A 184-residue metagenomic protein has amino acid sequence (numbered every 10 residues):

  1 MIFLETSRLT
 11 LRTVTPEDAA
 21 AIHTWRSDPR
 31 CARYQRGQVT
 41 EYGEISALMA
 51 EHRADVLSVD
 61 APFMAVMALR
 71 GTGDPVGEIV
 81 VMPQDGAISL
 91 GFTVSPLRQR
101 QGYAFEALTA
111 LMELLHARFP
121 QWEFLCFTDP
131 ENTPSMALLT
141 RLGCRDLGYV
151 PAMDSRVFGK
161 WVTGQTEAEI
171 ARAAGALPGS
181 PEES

Functional and structural regions predicted by a protein language model:
M1-R33, M64-S184: Acyl-donor (CoA/ACP) binding surface of acyl/acetyltransferases
H23, S46, A50-A54, H116: Solvent-exposed, non-membrane alpha-helical residues enriched in polar/charged side chains
R30-E51, A65: Conserved GNAT-fold acetyl-CoA-binding loop/helix
Q38-V39, H52, L114, T133: Hydrophobic alpha-helical elements and their junctions with loops/disorder across both membrane and soluble proteins
E41-E44, R53-D55, S95-R98: Juxtamembrane/interface motifs at transmembrane-helix termini
H52-V66: A short helix-loop-beta-strand connector motif used in the catalytic cores of GNAT acetyltransferases and, in some
